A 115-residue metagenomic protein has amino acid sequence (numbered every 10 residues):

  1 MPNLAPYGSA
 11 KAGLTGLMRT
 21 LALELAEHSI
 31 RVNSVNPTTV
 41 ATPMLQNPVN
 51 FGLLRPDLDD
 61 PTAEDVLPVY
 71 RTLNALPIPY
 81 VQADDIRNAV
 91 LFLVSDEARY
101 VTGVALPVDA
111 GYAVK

Functional and structural regions predicted by a protein language model:
M1-A5, E27-H28, D96: Active-site loop immediately N-terminal to the catalytic Tyr-X3-Lys motif of short-chain dehydrogenase/reductase
A10, M18: Active-site helix of classical SDR
A26, R31, V101-G103: Short, small/polar-rich loop/turn modules that mediate ligand/substrate recognition or access, typified
R31-A41, V94, P107-D109: Conserved SDR Rossmann-fold cofactor-binding beta-strand/turn motif
P37-N47, F51-G52, P56: Short, flexible catalytic-loop segment of classical short-chain dehydrogenase/reductase
N50-A75: A short C-terminal helix-loop "cap" of Rossmann-like NAD(P)-dependent dehydrogenase/epimerase domains
N74-I86: A conserved structural motif in NAD(P)-dependent oxidoreductases
L91, T102-K115: Short C-terminal tail/terminal secondary-structure segment of NAD(P)H-dependent dehydrogenase/reductase domains
